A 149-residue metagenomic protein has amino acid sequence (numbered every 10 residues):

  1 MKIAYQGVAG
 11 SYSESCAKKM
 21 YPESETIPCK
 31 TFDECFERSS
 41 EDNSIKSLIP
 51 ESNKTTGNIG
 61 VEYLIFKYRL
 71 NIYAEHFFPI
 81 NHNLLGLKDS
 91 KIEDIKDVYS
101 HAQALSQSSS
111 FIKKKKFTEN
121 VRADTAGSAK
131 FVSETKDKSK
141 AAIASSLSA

Functional and structural regions predicted by a protein language model:
M1-A149: Domain-level signature for soluble enzymes in the chorismate/prephenate branch of the shikimate pathway
